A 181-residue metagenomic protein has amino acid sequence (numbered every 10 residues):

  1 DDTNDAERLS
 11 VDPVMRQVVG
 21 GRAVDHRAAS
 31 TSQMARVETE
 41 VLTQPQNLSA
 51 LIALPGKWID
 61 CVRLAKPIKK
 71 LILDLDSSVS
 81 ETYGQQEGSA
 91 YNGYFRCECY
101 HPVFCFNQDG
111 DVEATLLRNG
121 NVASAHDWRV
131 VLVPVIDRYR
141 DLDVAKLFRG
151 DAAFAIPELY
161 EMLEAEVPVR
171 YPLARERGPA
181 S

Functional and structural regions predicted by a protein language model:
D2-G21: DNA-recognition alpha helix
T3-A6, H26, T31-M34, L71-V79 (+3 more regions): Short, conserved catalytic/metal-binding motifs centered on acidic residues
V18-G21, Q46, T82-G88, E113-L117 (+3 more regions): Short acidic, glycine/serine/threonine-rich loops at helix termini
G21-V103: Active-site-proximal, Lys/Arg-enriched surface segment that forms a nucleic-acid-binding/basic interface patch
V24-D25, L116-D127, L147-F154: Alpha-helix capping and helix-loop boundary segments enriched in small/acidic/polar residues
N92-L142: Electropositive, glycine- and tryptophan-enriched low-complexity nucleic-acid-binding patches
Y139-K146, A165-P168: Short, surface-exposed connector motifs at secondary-structure boundaries
E164-S181: Catalytic or ion-translocation cores adjacent to nucleophile or general acid/base/metal-coordination motifs in diverse
